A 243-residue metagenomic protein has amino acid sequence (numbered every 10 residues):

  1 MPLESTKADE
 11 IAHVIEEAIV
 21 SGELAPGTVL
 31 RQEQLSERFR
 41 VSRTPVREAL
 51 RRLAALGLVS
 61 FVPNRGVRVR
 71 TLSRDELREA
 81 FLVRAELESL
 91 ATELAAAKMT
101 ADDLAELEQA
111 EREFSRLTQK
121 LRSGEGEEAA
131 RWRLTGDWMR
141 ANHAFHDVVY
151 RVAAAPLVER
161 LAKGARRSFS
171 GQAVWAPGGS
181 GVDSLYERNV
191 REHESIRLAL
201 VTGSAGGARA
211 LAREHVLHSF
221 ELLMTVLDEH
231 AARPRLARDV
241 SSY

Functional and structural regions predicted by a protein language model:
M1-A97, F220, T225-Y243: Short linear motifs at protein or domain termini
R70-T202, S219-Y243: A surface-exposed regulatory interaction patch that couples sensing to output across bacterial transport/metabolic
E111, A212-R213: Inward-facing hydrophobic residues that define packing positions of alpha-helical scaffold repeats
